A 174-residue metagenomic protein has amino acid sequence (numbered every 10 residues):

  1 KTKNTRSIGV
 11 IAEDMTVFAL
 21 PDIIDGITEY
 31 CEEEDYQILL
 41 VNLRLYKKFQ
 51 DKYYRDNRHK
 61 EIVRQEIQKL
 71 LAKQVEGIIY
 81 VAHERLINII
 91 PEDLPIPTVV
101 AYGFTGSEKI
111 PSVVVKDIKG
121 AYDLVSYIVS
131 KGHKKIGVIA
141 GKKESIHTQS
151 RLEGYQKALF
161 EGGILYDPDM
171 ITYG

Functional and structural regions predicted by a protein language model:
K1-T2: Minor-groove-contacting beta-hairpin "wing" of winged helix-turn-helix DNA-binding domains
T5-S126, S130: Alpha-helical recognition/docking segments in bacterial nutrient-uptake and carbohydrate-utilization systems
N42-R44, A140, M170-Y173: Residue-level recognition of beta-strand->loop/alpha-helix junctions
H83-I89, A158-Y166, G174: Short, exposed beta-strand "edge-strand" segments with a Pro/Gly-rich flavor and a Y/T-containing core
A101-F104, P168-G174: Histidine/lysine/aspartate-rich catalytic loop segments that bind and position anionic ligands
P111-V113, I146, P168-T172: Structural signal for short hydrophobic segments within the conserved structured cores of catalytic domains across
Y122-G163, D169: An alpha-beta-alpha
